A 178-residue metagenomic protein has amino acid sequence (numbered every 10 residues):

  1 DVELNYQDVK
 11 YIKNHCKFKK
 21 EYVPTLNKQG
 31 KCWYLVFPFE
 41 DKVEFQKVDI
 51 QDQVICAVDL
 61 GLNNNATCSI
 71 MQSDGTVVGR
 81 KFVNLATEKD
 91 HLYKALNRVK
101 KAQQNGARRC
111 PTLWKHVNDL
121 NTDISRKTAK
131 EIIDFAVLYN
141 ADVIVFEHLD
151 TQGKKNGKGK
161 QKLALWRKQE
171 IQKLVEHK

Functional and structural regions predicted by a protein language model:
D1-Q53: Charged, flexible boundary elements
K31-K178: Positively charged, helix-rich recognition surfaces that bind polyanionic ligands
